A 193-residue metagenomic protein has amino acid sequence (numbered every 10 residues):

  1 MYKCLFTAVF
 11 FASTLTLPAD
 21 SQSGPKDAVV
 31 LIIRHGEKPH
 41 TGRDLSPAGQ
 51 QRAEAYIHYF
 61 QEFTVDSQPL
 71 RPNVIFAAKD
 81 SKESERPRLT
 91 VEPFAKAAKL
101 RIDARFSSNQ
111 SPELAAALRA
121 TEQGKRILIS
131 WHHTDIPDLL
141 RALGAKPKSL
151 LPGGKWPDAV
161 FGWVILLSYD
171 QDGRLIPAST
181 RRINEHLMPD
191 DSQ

Functional and structural regions predicted by a protein language model:
L5-T14: Bacterial N-terminal signal peptides
P18-S23: Boundary at the C-terminal end of the N-terminal hydrophobic targeting segment
G24-G124, D135-Q193: Active-site-proximal alpha-helix that buttresses catalytic centers in soluble enzyme cores
I127: Conserved beta-strand position immediately N-terminal to the Walker
S130-H132: Short beta-strand segments
